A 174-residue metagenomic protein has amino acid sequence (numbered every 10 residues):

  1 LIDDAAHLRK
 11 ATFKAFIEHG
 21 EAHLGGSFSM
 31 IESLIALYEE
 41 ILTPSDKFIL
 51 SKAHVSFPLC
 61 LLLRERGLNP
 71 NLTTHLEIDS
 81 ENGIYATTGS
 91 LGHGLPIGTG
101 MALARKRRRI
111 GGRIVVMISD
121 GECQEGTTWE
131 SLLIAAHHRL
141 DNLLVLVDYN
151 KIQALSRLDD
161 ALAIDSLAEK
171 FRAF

Functional and structural regions predicted by a protein language model:
D4-E21, D148-Y149: N-terminal capping segment at the start of a domain
F13, E18, G25-H137, R172: Cofactor-binding active-site loop characterized by glycine-rich and histidine/acidic residues
A22, D141: Short acidic/polar active-site loop segments enriched in Thr and Asp
I49-S51, N142-Y149: Short internal beta-strands
I110, D159-F174: Conserved thiamine diphosphate
T127, A136, S156-A163: A general structural motif
K151-A154: Short gly/pro/ser/thr-enriched loop/turn and capping motifs at secondary-structure boundaries
